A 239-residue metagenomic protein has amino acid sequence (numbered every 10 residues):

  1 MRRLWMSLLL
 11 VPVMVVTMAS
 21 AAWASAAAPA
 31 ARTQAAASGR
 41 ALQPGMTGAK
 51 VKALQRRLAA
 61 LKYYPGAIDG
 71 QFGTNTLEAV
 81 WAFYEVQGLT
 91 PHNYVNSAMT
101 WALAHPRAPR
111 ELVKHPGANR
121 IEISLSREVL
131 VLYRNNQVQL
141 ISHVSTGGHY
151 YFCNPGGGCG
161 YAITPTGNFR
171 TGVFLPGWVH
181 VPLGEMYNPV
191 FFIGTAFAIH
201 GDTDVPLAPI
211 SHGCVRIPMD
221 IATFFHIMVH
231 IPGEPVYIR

Functional and structural regions predicted by a protein language model:
M1-A27: Secretory targeting and sorting signals
T17-G45: N-terminal low-complexity, Pro/Thr-rich disordered segments that flank secretion/membrane-targeting signals
S25-A30, P109-A118, Y161-N168, V173-R239: Exported/periplasmic cell-wall-interacting domains
R32-R40, V86-P91, A98-N119: Intrinsically disordered, low-complexity Ser/Thr-rich linker and spacer segments in cell-wall-related proteins
A41-V51, R56-E78, A82-A102: Short acidic, glycine/serine/threonine-rich helix-capping segments at coil-helix boundaries
G48-Q55, L77, W81, T100 (+4 more regions): Extracytoplasmic/secreted envelope proteins and their assembly/folding machinery, especially bacterial periplasmic
R56-Y63, W81-L89, A104-A108, N135-Q137 (+3 more regions): Sec-exported extracytoplasmic/periplasmic mature domains
R107-H149: A structural motif detector for short, solvent-exposed N-terminal "entry" segments of globular domains
